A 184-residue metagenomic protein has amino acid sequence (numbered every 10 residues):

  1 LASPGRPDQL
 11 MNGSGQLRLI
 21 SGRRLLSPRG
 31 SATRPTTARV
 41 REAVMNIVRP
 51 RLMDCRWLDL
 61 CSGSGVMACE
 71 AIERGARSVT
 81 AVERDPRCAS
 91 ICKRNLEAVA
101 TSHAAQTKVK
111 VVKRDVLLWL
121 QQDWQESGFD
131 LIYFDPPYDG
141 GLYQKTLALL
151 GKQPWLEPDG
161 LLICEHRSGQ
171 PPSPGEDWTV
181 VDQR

Functional and structural regions predicted by a protein language model:
L1-R184: Class I S-adenosyl-L-methionine-dependent methyltransferase catalytic core
